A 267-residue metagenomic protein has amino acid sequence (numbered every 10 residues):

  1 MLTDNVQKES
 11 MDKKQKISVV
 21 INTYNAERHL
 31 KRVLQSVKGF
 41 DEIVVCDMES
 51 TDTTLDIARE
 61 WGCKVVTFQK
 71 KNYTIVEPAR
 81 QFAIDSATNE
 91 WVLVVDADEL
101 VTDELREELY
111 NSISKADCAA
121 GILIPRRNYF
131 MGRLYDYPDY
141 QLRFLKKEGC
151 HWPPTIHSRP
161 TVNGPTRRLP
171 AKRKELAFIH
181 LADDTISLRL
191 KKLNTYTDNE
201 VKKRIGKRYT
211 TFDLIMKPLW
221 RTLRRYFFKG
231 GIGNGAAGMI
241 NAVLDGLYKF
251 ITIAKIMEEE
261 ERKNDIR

Functional and structural regions predicted by a protein language model:
K16-S18: Cell-envelope/extracellular polymer assembly enzymes that use nucleotide-activated donors
V20-G39: Short, well-formed alpha-helical segments that are part of the catalytic scaffolds of diverse glycosyltransferases
I21-Y24, E49, K70-T74, A116: Catalytic phosphate/metal-binding cores of nucleic-acid and nucleotide-processing enzymes, i.e., regions that mediate
R28-K31, D52-W61, E104-L105: Acidic helix N-cap motif at the loop->helix transition within catalytic regions of sugar-transfer enzymes
S36, D47-D56, D96: A conserved acidic beta->alpha catalytic loop
L55-S86: Conserved donor nucleotide-binding strand/loop of the catalytic core
E77-P78, I84, V95, T102-K263: Catalytic-site signature of metal-activated, phosphate-bearing donor transferases, centered on the GT-A/GT-A-like
V92: Short aromatic/hydrophobic "clamp" motif used to bind/position activated sugar donors
